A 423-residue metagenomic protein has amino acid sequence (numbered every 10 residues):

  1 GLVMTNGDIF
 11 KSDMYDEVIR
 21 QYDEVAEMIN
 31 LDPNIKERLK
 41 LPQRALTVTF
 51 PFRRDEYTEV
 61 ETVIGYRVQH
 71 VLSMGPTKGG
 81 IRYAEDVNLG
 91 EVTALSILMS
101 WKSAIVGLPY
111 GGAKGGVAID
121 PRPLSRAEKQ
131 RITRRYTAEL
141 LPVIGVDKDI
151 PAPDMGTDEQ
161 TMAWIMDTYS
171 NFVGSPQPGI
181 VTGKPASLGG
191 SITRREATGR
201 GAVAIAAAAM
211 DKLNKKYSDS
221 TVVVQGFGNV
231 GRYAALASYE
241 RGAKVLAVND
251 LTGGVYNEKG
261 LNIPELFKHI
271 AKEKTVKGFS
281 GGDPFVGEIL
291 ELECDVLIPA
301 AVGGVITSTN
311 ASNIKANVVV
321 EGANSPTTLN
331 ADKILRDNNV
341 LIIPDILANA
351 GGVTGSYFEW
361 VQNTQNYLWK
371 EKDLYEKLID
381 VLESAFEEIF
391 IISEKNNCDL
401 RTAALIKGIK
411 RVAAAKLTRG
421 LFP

Functional and structural regions predicted by a protein language model:
T5-D13, A209-M210, A316-P423: Adenosine-phosphate binding glycine-rich loop
D8-T49: Short, Gly/Pro- and small/polar-rich lid/capping loops
D32-R38, G107, G145-P153, P176-G179 (+3 more regions): Flexible, glycine/charged-enriched surface loops at secondary-structure junctions
V48-P121: Glycine-rich, N-terminal phosphate-binding loop and its surrounding beta-alpha-beta segment
A84, S103-S218: Glycine/serine-rich phosphate-binding loop and adjoining beta1-alpha1 elements at the start of nucleotide-handling
T182, G190-E291: Glycine-rich phosphate/diphosphate-binding loop of Rossmann-like nucleotide-binding domains
G253-I342: Rossmann-like adenosine-cofactor binding region
